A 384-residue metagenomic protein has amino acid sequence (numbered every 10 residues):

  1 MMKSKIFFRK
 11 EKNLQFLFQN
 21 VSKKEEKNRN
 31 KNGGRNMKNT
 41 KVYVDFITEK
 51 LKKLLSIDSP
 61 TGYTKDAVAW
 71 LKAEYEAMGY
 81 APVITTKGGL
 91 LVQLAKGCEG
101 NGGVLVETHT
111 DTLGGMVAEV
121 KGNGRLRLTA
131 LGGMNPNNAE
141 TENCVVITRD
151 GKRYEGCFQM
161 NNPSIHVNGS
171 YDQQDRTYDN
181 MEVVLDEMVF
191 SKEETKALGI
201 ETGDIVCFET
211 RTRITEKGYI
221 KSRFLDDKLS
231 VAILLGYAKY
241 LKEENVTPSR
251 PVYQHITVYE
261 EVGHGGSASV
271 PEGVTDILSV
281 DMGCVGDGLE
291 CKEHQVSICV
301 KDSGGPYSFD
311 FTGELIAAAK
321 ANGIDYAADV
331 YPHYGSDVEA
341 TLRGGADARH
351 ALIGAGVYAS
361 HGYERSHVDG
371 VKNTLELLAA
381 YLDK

Functional and structural regions predicted by a protein language model:
M1-E26: Cationic, amphipathic, low-complexity segments that mediate targeting or membrane/lipid association
V21-K23, K27-K384: N-terminal hydrophobic/helix-forming segments and targeting peptides
